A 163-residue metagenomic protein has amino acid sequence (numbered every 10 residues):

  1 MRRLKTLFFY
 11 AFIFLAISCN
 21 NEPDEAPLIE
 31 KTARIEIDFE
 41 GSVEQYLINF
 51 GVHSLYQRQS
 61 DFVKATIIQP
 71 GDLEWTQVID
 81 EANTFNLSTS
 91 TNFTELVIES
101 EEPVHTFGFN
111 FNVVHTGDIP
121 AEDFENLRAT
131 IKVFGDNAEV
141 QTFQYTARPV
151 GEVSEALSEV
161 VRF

Functional and structural regions predicted by a protein language model:
R3-T6, F14-F39: Bacterial Sec-dependent N-terminal signal peptides
P27-F163: First exposed extracellular module after export/assembly in secreted or surface-exposed proteins
